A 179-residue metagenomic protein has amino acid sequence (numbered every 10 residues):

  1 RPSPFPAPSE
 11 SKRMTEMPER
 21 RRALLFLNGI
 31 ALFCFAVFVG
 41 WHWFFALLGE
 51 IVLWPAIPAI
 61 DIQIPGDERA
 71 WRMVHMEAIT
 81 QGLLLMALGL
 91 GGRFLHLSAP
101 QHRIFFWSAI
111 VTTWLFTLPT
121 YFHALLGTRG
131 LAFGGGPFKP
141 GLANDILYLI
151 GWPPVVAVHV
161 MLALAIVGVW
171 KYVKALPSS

Functional and structural regions predicted by a protein language model:
R1-T15: Short, Lys/Arg-enriched N-terminal segments with co-localized hydrophobic residues within the first ~10-30 amino acids
M14-E19, Q81-F105: Cytoplasmic juxtamembrane interface segments
E16-I30, P65-E68, R72, A99-F106 (+2 more regions): Membrane-water interface of alpha-helical transmembrane segments
L25-L48, A70-G92, W107-A124, G151-V167: Hydrophobic cores of alpha-helical transmembrane segments in multi-pass integral membrane proteins
F44, L48-L53, I57, F94-L95 (+1 more regions): Non-transmembrane, aqueous-exposed alpha-helical and coiled segments at domain scale
V52-R69: Perimembrane loop-to-helix junctions flanking transmembrane segments
G92-W114, K174-S179: Cytoplasmic juxtamembrane regions at transmembrane-helix boundaries
T128-S179: Alpha-helical transmembrane segments of multi-pass integral membrane proteins, characterized by long hydrophobic
